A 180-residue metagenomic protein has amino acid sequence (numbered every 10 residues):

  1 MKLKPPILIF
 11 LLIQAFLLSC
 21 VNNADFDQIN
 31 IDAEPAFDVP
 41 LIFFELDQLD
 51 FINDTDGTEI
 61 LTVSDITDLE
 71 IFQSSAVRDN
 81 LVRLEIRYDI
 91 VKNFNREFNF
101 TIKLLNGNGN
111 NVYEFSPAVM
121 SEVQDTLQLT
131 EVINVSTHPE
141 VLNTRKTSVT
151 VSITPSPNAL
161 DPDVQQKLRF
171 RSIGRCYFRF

Functional and structural regions predicted by a protein language model:
K2-K4, Q14, C20-F180: Extracellular/secretory-pathway and virion-surface proteins
